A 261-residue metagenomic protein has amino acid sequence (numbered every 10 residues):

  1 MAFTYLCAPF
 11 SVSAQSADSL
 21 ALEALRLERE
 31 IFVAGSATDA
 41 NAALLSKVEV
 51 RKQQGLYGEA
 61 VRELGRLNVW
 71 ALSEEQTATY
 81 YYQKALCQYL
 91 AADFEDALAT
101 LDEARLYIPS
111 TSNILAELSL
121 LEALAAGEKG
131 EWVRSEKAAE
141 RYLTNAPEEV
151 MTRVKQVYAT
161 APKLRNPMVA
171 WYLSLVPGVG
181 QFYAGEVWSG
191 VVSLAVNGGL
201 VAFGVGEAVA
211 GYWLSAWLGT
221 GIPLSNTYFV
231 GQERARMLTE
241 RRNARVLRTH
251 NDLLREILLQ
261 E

Functional and structural regions predicted by a protein language model:
M1-P9: Bacterial N-terminal signal peptides
A2-F3, S36, S73, N166 (+1 more regions): Generic detector of short alpha-helix boundary/capping microenvironments and adjacent low-complexity segments
Q15-T160: Alpha-helical protein-protein interaction scaffolds
L56, Q76-Y82, L86, D93 (+4 more regions): Hydrophobic alpha-helical membrane segments
